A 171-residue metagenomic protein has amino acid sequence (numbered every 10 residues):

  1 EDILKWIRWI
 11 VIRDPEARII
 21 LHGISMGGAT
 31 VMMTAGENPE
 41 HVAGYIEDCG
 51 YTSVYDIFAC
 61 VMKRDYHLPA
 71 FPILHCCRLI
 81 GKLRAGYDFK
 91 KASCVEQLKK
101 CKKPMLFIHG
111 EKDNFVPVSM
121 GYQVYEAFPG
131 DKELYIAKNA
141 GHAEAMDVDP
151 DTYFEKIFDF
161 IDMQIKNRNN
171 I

Functional and structural regions predicted by a protein language model:
E1-D14: Alpha/beta-hydrolase active-site loop
R13-S25: Alpha/beta-hydrolase fold nucleophile elbow
L21-G23, D48, I108: Short beta-strand immediately N-terminal to the catalytic nucleophile in serine-hydrolase-like folds
M33-Y87: Hydrolase active-site cap/lid region
C94, K103, P117-E126: Short alpha-helix in the alpha/beta-hydrolase fold that links the catalytic acid
K100-K102, F107-H109, D113: Short beta-strand/loop motif that positions the catalytic acidic residue of the alpha/beta-hydrolase fold
E111-V116, A143-E144: Acidic catalytic loop of the alpha/beta-hydrolase fold
A140-F154: Catalytic histidine-centered segment of alpha/beta-hydrolase-like enzymes
